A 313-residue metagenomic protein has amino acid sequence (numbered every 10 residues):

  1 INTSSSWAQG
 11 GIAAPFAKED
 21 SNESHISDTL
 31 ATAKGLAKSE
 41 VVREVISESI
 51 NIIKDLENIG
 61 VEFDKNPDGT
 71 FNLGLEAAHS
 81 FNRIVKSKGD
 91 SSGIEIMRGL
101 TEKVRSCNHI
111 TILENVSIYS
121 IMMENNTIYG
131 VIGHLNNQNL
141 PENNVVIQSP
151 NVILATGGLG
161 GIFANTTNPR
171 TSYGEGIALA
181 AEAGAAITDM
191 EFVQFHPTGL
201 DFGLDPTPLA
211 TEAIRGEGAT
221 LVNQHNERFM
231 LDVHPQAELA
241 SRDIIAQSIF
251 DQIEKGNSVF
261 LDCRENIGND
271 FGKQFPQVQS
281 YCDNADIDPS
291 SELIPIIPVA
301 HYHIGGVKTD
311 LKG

Functional and structural regions predicted by a protein language model:
I1-I12, F16-E19: Glycine-rich FAD pyrophosphate-binding loop
A13-V45: Glycine-rich active-site loop/strand segments that organize a redox cofactor
T32-N72: Rossmann-like flavin
A37-I50, I84-E102, L113, T166-G174 (+4 more regions): Short beta-strand to alpha-helix junction loop
E57-L140, Q148, A155, H196-F202 (+1 more regions): Conserved redox-cofactor binding core of oxidoreductases
L113-E114, Y119-H134, Q277-K312: A glycine-rich dinucleotide-binding beta-alpha-beta segment and adjacent secondary-structure elements that constitute
V146-G157, A180, N226: Short hydrophobic core segments
L179, A185-P295: An anion/pyrophosphate-binding glycine-rich loop and adjacent beta-alpha core in soluble alpha-beta enzymes
